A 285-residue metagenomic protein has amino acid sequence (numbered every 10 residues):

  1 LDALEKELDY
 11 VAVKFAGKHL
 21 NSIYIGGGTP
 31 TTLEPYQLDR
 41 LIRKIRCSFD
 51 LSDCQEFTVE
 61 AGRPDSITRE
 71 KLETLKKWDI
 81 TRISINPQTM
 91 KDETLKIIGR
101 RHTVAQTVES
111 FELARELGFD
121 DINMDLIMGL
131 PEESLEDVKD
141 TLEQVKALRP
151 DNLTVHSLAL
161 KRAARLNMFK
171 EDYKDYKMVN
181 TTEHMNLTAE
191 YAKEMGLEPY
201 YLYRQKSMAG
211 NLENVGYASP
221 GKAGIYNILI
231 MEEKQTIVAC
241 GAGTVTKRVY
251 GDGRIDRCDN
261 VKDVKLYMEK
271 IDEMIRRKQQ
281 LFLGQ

Functional and structural regions predicted by a protein language model:
L1-T188: Conserved non-cysteine loop/helix-boundary elements of the Radical SAM core domain that shape
L4, G216-Q285: Radical SAM enzyme core and accessory elements
H19, K170-T181, Y200, T246-R257 (+1 more regions): Generic structural signal for short, solvent-exposed loop/turn connectors between secondary structure elements
Y24, F49, H102, F119 (+5 more regions): Aromatic side chains
P30, S207, G243-T246: Short, glycine-/Ser/Thr-/acidic-enriched flexible segments
V104, K193-G196, N260: Short linear sequence motifs
S134-L135, L212, Y250: A short acidic (Asp/Glu
A163-C240: A C-terminal junction/extension of Radical SAM enzymes
